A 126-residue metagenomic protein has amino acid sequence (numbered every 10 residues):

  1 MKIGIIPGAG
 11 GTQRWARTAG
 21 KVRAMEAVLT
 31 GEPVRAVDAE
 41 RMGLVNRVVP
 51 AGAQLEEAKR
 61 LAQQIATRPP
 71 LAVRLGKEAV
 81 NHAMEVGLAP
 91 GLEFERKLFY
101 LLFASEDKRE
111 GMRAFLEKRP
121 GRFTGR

Functional and structural regions predicted by a protein language model:
M1-V73, L101-S105, E110-R113, E117-R119 (+1 more regions): Crotonase-fold acyl-CoA enzyme core
